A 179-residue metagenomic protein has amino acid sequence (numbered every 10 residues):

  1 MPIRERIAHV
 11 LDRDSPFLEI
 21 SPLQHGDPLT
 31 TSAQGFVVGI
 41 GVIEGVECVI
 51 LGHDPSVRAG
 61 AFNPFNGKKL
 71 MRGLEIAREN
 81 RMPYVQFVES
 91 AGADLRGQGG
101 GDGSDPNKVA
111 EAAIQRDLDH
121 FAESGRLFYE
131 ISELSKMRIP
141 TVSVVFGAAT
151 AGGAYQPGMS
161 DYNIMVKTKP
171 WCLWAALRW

Functional and structural regions predicted by a protein language model:
M1-V142, A148, G152-Y155, M159-L173: Terminal-region recognition feature
L177-W179: N-terminal cationic and glycine-rich segments that engage phosphates or anionic surfaces
